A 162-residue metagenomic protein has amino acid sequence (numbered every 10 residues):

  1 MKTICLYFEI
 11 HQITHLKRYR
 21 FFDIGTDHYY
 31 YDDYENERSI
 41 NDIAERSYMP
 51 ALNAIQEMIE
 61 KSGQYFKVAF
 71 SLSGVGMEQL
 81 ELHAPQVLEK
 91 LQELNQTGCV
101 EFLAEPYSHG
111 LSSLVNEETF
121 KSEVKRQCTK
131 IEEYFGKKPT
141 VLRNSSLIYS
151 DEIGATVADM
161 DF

Functional and structural regions predicted by a protein language model:
M1-T140, L147-F162: Catalytic alpha-helical scaffold of carbohydrate-active enzymes acting on polysaccharides/glycoconjugates
